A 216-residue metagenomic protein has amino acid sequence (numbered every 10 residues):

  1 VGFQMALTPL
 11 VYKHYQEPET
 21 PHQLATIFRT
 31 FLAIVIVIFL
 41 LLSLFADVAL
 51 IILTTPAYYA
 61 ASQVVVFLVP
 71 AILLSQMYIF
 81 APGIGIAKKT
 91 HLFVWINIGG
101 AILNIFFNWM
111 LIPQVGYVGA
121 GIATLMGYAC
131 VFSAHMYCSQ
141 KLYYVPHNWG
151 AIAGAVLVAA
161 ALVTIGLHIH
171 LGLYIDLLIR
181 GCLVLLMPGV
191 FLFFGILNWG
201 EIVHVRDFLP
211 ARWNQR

Functional and structural regions predicted by a protein language model:
V1-N97: Specific pore-lining/lateral-gate transmembrane helices of multi-pass inner-membrane transport and insertion machines
T26, A60-V64, H147, A151-A155 (+1 more regions): Residue-level signature of transmembrane alpha-helical entry/exit and packing/kink sites in multi-pass membrane
F28-F31, V65-L68, I72, N97-A101 (+3 more regions): Residue-level recognition of transmembrane alpha-helices in multi-pass small-molecule transporters/permeases
F45-L50, T54-Y58, K88, L111-V115 (+4 more regions): Short helix-capping/hinge motifs at transmembrane helix termini and TM-loop junctions
F80-K88, M136-G150: Alpha-helical transmembrane segments
L92-V118, G127-S139, G154-H170, L183-L192: Alpha-helical transmembrane segments of multi-pass membrane transporters and transport-associated inner-membrane enzymes
F93-V94, A120-G121, H147-N148, D176: Alpha-helical transmembrane segments and their helix-entry boundary regions
L167-R216: Membrane-proximal transmembrane or re-entrant/amphipathic helices at the cytosolic face
